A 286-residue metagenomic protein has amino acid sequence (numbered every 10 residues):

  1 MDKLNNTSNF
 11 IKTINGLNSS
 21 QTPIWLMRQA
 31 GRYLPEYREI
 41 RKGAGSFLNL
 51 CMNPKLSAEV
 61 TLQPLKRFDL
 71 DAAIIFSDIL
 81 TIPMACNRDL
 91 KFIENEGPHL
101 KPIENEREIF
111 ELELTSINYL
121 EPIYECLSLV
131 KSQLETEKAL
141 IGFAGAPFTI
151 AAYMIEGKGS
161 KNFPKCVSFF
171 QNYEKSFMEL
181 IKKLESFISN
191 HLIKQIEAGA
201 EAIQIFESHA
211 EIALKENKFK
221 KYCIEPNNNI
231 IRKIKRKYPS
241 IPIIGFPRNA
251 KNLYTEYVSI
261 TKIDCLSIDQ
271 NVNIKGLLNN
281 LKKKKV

Functional and structural regions predicted by a protein language model:
M1-K91, N228-N229: N-terminal basic, low-complexity leaders that serve as flexible interaction/assembly modules and, when applicable, as
D2-K3, K42-A44, E106-T115, K175: Short, glycine- and charge-enriched coil/turn segments that flank and shape catalytic ligand pockets
T13-Q29, L70-E96, N118-N162: Glycine-rich, aromatic-flanked loop segments that form ligand/cofactor-binding clefts across common enzyme folds
I24-Y33, E96-H99, S160-K161, K218-F219 (+1 more regions): Short low-complexity stretches enriched in small and charged residues
S46, N53, P102-E106, N162: Intrinsic-disorder/low-complexity, polar/charged segments
L48-N49, F110-E121, M178: The substrate-binding groove and active-site-proximal loops of carbohydrate-active enzymes, especially glycoside
I74-E94, H99-E104, F110-S116, G199-K220: Glycine-rich, proline-tolerant flexible connector loops at the mouths of alpha/beta enzymes
Y119-V286: Active-site loop segments of alpha/beta catalytic cores
